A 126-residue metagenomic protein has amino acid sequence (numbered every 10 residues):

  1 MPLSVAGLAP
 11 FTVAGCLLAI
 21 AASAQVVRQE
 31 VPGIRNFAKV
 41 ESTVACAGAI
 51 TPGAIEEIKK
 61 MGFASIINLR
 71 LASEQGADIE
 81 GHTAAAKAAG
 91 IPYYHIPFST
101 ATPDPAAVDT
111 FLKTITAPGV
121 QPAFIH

Functional and structural regions predicted by a protein language model:
M1-T12: Bacterial N-terminal signal peptides that target proteins for export
C16, I20-A123: Cys-dependent protein tyrosine phosphatase-like superfamily
